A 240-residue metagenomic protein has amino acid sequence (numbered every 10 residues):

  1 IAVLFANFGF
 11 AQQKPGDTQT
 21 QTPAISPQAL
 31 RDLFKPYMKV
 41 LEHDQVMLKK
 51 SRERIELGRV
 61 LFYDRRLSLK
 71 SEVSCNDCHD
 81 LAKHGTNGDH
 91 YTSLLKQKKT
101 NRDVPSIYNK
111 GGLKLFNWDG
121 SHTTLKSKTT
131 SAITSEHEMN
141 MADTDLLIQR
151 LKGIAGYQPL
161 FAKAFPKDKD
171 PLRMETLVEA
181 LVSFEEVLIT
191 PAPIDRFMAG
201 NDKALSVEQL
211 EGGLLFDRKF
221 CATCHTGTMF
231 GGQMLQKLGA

Functional and structural regions predicted by a protein language model:
I1-N7: Bacterial N-terminal signal peptides
N7-A240: Periplasmic c-type cytochrome electron-transfer domains
